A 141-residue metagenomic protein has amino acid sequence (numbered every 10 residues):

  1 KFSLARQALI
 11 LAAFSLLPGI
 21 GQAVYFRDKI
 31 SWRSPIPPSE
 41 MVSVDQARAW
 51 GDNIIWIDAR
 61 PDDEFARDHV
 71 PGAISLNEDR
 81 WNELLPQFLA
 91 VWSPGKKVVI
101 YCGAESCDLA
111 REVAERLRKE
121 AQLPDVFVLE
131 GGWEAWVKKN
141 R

Functional and structural regions predicted by a protein language model:
K1-R67: Flexible, polar/low-complexity N-terminal or interdomain linker segments that lie immediately upstream of folded
M41-Q46, N77-E83: A short, well-structured beta->alpha microelement
Q46-W50, E83-P94: Short amphipathic alpha-helix with an adjacent loop that forms part of the alpha/beta core around
I55-R80, V91-C102: Mid-length scaffold segments of soluble, non-membrane domains
D63-F65, N82, C107, A135: Flexible, glycine-rich phosphate/dinucleotide-binding loops and adjacent beta-alpha linkers at cofactor/substrate
Q87-W136: Catalytic cysteine-centered active loop of the rhodanese-like fold, especially the PTP/DSP P-loop
N140-R141: Active-site neighborhoods of enzymes that stabilize oxyanions during catalysis
